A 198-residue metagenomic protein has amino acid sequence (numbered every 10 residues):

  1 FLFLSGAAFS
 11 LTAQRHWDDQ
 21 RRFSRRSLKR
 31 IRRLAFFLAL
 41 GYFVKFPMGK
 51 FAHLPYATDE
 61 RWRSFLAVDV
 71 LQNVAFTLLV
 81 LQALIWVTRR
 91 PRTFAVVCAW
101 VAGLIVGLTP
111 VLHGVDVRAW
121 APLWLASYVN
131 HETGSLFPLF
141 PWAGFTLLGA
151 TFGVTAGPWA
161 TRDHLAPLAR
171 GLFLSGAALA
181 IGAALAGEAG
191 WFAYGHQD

Functional and structural regions predicted by a protein language model:
F1-D198: Alpha-helical transmembrane segments and their immediate juxtamembrane cytosolic regions
